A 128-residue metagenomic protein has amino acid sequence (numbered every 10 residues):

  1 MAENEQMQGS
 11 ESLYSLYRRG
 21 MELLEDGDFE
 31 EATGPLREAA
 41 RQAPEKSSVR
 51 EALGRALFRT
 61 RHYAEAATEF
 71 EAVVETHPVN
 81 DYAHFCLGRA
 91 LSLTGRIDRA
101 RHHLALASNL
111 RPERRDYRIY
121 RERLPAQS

Functional and structural regions predicted by a protein language model:
M7-Q8, R41, E75, N109: Structural signature of alpha-solenoid helical repeat scaffolds
S10-Q42: Alpha-helical segment of the N-proximal tetratricopeptide repeat
D26-E38, T60-A72, T94-L106: Structural signature of tandem alpha-helical TPR/SEL1-like repeats, specifically the intra-repeat loop/turn
R89-D116, E122: TPR/TPR-like (Sel1-like) alpha-helical repeat modules
